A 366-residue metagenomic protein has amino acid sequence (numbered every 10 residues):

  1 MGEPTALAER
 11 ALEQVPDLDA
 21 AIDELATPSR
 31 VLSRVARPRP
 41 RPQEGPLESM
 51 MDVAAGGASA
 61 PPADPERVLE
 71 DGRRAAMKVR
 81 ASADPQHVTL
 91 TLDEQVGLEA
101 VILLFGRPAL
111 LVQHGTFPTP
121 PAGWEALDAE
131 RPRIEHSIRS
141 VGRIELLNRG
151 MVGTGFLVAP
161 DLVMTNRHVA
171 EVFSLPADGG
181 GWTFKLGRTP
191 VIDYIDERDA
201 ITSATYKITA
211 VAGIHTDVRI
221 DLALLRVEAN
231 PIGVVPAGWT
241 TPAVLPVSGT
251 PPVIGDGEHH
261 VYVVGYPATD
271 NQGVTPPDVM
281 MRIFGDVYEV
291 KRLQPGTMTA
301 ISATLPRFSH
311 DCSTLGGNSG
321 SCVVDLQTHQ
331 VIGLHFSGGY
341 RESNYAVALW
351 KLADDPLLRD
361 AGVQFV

Functional and structural regions predicted by a protein language model:
M1-G153, V290-T297: Protease-domain processing segments flanking chymotrypsin-fold serine proteases, especially trypsin-like
G2-P28, R37, R41, A300-F308 (+3 more regions): C-terminal subregion of chymotrypsin/trypsin-like serine protease catalytic domains
P121, P132-V152, F156-G316, V324-Q327 (+1 more regions): Serine endopeptidase catalytic core focused on the charge-relay Asp
